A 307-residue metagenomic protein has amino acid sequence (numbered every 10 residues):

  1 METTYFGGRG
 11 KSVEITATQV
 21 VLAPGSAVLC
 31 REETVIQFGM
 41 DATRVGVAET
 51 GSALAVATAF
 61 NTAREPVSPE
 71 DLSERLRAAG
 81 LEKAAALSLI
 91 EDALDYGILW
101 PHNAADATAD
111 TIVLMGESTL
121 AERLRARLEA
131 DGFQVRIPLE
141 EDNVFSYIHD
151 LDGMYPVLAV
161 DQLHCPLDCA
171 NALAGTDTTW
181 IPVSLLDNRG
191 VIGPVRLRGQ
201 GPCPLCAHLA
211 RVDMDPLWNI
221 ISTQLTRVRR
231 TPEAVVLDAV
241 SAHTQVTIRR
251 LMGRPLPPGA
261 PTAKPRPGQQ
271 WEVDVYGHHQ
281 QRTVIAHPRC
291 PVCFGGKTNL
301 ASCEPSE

Functional and structural regions predicted by a protein language model:
M1-V45: Long, low-complexity, charged/polar intrinsically disordered regions in eukaryotic proteins
R9, A42-V135, P182, V191-L197 (+6 more regions): Long, charge-rich, low-complexity alpha-helical segments
T18-V21, G25-C30, A260-E307: C-terminal, charge/polar-rich interaction regions
E32-E33, V67, P216-L217: Short, compositionally biased low-complexity segments
L114-T119, I137-E141, L158-H164, V183-L185: Structural motif
L120-L124, V144, P166: Short, charged/polar "capping" segments at the starts of alpha-helices and the immediately preceding loops
E129-G153: A short, well-structured beta->alpha microelement
L151-A242, R250-L256, V275-A286, F294-E304: E1/E1-like adenylate-forming module used to activate ubiquitin-like modifiers and sulfur-carrier proteins
